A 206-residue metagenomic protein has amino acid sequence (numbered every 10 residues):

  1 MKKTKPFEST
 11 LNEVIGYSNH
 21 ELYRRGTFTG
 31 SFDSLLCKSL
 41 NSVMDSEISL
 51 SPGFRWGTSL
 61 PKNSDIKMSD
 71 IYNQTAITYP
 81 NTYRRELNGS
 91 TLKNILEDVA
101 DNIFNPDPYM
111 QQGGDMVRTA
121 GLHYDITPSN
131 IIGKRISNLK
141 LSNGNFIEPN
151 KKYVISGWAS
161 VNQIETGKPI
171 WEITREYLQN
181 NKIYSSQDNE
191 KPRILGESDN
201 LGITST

Functional and structural regions predicted by a protein language model:
M1-S9, I103-F104, Q111: Active-site-adjacent helix-turn-beta-strand microarchitecture at beta-sheet edges that either contains or buttresses
F7, L11-E13, N63-M68: Short, flexible segments with low predicted structural confidence
S9-T29: Glycine-rich phosphate/diphosphate-binding loops and the adjacent beta-loop-alpha structural elements that coordinate
G30-S34: A conserved active-site cap/scaffold subdomain adjacent to cofactor or substrate pockets
L35-K38, S42-T206: Feature captures C-terminal
